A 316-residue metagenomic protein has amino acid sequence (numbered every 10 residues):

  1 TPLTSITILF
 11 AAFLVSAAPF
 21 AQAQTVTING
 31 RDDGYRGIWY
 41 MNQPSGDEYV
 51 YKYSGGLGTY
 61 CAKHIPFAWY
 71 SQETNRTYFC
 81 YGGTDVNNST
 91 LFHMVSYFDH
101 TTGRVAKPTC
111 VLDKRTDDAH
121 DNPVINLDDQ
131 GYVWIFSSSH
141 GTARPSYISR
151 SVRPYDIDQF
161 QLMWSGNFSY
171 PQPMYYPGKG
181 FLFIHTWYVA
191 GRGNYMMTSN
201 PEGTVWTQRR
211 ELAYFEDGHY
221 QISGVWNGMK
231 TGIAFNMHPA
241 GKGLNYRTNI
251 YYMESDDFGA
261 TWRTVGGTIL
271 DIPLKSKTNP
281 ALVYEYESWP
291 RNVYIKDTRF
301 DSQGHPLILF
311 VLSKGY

Functional and structural regions predicted by a protein language model:
T1-L3: N-terminal secretory signal peptides that target proteins for export/translocation
S5-A17: Bacterial N-terminal signal peptides
A17, A21-T25: Boundary at the C-terminal end of the N-terminal hydrophobic targeting segment
Q24-Y316: Extracellular, repeat-based ectodomains that mediate carbohydrate processing or recognition
